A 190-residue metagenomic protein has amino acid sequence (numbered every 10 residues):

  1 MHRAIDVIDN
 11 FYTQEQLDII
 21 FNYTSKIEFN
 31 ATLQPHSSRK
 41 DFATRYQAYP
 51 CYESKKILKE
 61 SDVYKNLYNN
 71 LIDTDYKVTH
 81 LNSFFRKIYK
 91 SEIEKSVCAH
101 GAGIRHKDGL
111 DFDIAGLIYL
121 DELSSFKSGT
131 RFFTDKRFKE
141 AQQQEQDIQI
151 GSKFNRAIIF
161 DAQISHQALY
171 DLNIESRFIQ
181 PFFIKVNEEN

Functional and structural regions predicted by a protein language model:
M1-K87, E92-A102: Non-heme Fe(II)/2-oxoglutarate
R86-N190: Catalytic core of non-heme Fe(II) oxygenases with the double-stranded beta-helix
